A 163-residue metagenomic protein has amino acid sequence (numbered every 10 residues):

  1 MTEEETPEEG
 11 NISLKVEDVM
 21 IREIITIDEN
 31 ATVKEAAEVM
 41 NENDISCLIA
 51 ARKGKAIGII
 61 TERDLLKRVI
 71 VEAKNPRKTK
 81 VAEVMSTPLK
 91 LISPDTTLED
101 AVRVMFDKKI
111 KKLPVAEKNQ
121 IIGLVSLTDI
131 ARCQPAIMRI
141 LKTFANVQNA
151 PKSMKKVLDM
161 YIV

Functional and structural regions predicted by a protein language model:
M1-V163: Tandem CBS (Cystathionine beta-synthase) repeat/Bateman regulatory domains
